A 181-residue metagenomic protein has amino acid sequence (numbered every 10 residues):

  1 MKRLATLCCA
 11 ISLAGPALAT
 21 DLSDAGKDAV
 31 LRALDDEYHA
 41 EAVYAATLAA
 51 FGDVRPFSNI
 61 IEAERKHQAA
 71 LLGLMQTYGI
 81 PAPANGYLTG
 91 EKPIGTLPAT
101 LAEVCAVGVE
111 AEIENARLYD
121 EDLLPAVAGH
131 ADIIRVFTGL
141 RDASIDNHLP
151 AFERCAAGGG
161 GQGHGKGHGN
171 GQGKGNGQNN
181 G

Functional and structural regions predicted by a protein language model:
M1-A10: Sec-dependent signal peptide recognition, specifically the positively charged N-region followed immediately by
A10-I11, L72: Short, linear, compositionally biased motifs with a strong N-terminal bias
I11-S12, G158: General secretory precursor processing signal
A14-P16: N-terminal signal peptide c-region/cleavage motif recognized by signal peptidases
T20-G181: All-alpha RGS (Regulator of G-protein Signaling) helical domain and cognate RGS-like helical scaffolds
